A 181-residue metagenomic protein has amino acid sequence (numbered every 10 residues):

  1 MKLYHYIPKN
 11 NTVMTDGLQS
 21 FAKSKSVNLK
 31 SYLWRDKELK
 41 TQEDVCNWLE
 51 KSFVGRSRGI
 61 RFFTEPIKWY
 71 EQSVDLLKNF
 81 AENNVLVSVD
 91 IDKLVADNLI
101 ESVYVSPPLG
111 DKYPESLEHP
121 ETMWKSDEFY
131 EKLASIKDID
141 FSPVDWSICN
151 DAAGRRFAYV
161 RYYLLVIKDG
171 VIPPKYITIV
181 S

Functional and structural regions predicted by a protein language model:
M1-S57: ADP-ribose/NAD+-binding catalytic cleft of ART/PARP-like enzymes
K2, S20-S24, R56-R58, W69-S181: Conserved NAD+-utilizing ADP-ribose enzyme module
